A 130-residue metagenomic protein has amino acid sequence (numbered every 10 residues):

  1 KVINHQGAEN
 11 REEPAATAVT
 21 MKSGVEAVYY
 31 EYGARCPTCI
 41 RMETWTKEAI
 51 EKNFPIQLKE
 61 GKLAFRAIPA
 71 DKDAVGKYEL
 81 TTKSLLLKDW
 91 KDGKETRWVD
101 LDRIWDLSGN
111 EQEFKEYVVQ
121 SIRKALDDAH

Functional and structural regions predicted by a protein language model:
K1-E13: N-terminal targeting signals for export/organelle localization
V19-K52: Local sequence-structure signature of Cys/Sec-based thiol-disulfide redox active-site neighborhoods
E26-Y29, S84-K88: Soluble periplasmic/extracytoplasmic beta-strand elements of cell-envelope proteins
Y30, L58-D73: Thiol-based oxidoreductase modules, predominantly thioredoxin-like and allied folds used for disulfide exchange
G33-R35, A70-A74, K91-K94: Solvent-exposed loop/turn segments at secondary-structure junctions within structured extracellular/periplasmic domains
R35-C39, E43, Y78, L107-K115: Solvent-exposed, acidic/flexible segments
E43, K47, E51, K72 (+2 more regions): Extracytoplasmic/secreted envelope proteins and their assembly/folding machinery, especially bacterial periplasmic
L87-H130: Non-catalytic, surface beta->alpha helical segment in thiol-disulfide oxidoreductase systems
